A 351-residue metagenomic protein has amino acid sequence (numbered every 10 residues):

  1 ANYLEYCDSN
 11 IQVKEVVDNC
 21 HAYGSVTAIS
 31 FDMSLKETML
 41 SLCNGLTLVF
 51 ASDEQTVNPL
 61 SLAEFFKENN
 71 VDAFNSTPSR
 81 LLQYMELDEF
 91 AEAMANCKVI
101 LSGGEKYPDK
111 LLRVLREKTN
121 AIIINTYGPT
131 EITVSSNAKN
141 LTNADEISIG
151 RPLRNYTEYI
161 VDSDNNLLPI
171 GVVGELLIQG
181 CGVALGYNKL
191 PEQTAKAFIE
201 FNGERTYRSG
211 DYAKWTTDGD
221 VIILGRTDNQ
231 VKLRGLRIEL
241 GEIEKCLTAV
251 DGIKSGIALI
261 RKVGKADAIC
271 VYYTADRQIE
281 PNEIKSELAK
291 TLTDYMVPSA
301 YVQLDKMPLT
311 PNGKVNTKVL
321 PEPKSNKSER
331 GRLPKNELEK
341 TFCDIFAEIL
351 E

Functional and structural regions predicted by a protein language model:
A1-I170, E175-A184, G203-Y207, Q230-V231 (+1 more regions): Motif- and composition-driven signal specific to adenylation
V13-K14, K189-P191, E351: PAS/PAS-like sensory domain cap-loop motif
I122-N125, N140-K335, E339-C343: AMP-dependent adenylate-forming
